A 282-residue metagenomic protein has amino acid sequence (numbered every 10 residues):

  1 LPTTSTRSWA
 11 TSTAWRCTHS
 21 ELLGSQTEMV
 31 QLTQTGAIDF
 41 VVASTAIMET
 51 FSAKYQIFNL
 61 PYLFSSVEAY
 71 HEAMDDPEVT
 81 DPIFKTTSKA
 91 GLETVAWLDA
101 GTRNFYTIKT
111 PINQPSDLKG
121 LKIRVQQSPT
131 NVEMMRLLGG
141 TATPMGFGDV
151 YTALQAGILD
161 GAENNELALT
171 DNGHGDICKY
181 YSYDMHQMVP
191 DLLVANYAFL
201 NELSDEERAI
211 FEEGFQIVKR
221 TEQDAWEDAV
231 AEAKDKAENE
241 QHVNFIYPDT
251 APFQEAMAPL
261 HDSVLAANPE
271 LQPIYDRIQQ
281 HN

Functional and structural regions predicted by a protein language model:
L1-E68, E78, T87-N282: N-terminal secretory/targeting leader peptides
A73-K85: Signature of the catalytic double-stranded beta-helix
